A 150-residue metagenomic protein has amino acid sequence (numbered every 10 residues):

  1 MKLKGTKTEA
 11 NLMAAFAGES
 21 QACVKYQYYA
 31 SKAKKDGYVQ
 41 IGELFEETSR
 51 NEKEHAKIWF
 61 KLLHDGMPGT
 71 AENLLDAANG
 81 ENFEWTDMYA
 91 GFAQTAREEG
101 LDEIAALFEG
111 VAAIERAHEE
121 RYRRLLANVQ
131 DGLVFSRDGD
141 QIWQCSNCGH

Functional and structural regions predicted by a protein language model:
M1-H150: Non-heme di-metal
